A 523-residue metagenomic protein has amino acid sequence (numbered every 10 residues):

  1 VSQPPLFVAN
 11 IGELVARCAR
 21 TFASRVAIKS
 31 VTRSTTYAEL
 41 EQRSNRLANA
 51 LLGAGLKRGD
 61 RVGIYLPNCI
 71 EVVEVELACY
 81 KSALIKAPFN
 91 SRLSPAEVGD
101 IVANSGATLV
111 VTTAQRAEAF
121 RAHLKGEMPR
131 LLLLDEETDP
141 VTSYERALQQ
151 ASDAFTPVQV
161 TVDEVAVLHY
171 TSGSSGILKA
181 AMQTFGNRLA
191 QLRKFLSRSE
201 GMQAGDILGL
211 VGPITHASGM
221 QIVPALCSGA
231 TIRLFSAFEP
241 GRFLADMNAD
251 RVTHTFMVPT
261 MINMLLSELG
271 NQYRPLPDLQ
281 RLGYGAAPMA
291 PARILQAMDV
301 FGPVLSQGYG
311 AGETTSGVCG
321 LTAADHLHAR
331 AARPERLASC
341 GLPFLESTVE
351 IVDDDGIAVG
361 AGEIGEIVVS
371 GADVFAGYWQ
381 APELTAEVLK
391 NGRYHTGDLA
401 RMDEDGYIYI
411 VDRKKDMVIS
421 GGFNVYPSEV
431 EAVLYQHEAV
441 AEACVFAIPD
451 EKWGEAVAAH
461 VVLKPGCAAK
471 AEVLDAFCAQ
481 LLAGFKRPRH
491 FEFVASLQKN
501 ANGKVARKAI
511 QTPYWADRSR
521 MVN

Functional and structural regions predicted by a protein language model:
Q3-V8, A16, S24-C69, V73-L77 (+3 more regions): Conserved AMP-binding/adenylate-forming core of the ANL superfamily
V8, S24, Q149-Y170, I177 (+3 more regions): Conserved pre-ATP/AMP-binding loop-to-beta segment of ANL
T36-E39, A166-R193: Conserved AMP-binding A3 loop
L93, V110, M247, T255 (+7 more regions): AMP-binding/adenylate-forming catalytic core of the ANL superfamily
Q115-V162: ANL superfamily adenylate-forming
L189-I207, T215-H254, E268: Conserved AMP-binding/adenylation subdomain of ANL enzymes
C227, V252-M257, L266-E335, T348: Gly/Ser/Thr-rich phosphate-binding loop
L342-E346, I357-E387, V425: Conserved ATP/PPi-binding loop(s) of AMP-dependent carboxylate-activating enzymes
